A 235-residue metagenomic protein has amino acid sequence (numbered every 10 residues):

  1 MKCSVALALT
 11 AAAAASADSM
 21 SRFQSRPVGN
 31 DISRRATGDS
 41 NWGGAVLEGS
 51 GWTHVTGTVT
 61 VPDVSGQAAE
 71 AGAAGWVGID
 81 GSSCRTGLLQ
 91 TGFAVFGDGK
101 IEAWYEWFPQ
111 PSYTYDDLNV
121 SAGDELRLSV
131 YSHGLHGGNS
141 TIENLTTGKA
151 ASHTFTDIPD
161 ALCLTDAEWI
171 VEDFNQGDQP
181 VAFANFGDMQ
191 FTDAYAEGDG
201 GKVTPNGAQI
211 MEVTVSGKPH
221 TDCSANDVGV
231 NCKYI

Functional and structural regions predicted by a protein language model:
M1-F23: Fungal secretory targeting signals
S16-I235: Exposed, interaction-prone regions of secreted/extracellular proteins
